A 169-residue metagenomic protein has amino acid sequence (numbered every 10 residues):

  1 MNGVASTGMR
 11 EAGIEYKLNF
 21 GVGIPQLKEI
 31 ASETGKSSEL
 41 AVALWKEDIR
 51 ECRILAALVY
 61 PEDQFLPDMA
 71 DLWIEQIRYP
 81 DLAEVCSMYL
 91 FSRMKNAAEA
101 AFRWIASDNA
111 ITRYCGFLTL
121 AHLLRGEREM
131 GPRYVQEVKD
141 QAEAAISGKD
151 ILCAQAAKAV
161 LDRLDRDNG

Functional and structural regions predicted by a protein language model:
M1-G169: Alpha-helical scaffold domains
